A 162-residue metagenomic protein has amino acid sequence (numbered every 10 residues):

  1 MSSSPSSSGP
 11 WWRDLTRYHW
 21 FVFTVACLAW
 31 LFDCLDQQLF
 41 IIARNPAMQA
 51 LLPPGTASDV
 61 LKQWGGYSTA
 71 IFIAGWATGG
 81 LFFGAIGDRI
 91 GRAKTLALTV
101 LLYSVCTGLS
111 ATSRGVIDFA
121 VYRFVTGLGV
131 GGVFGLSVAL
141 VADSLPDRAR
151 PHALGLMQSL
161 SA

Functional and structural regions predicted by a protein language model:
M1-A162: Transmembrane-helix signature of 12-pass secondary carriers
